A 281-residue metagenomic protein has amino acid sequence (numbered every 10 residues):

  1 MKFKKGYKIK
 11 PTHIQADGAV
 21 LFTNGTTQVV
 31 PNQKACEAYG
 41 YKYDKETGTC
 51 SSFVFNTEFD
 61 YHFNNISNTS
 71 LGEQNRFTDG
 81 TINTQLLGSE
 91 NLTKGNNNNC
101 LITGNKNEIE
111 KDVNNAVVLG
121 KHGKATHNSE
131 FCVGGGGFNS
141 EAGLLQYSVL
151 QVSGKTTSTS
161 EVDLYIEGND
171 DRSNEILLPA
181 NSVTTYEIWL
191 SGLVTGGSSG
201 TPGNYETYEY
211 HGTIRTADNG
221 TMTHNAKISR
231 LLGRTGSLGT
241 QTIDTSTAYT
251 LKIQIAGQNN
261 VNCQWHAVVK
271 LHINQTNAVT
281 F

Functional and structural regions predicted by a protein language model:
M1-N169: Glycine- and small/polar-enriched repetitive beta-structure motifs of secreted/surface proteins
D44, R215-A217: Short beta-strand micro-motifs enriched in acidic
N139-T184, S191-Y205, N219-N225, L231-N262 (+1 more regions): Surface-exposed ligand/attachment interfaces on beta-rich extracellular proteins
Y208-T213: Compact beta-sheet-dominated globular domain cores
V261-V269: Edge beta-strands of jelly-roll/beta-sandwich modules across compartments, strongly enriched in secreted/luminal
V269-N277: Short beta-strand-to-coil "C-cap" segments at the C-terminal boundary of structured domains/repeats, marking
